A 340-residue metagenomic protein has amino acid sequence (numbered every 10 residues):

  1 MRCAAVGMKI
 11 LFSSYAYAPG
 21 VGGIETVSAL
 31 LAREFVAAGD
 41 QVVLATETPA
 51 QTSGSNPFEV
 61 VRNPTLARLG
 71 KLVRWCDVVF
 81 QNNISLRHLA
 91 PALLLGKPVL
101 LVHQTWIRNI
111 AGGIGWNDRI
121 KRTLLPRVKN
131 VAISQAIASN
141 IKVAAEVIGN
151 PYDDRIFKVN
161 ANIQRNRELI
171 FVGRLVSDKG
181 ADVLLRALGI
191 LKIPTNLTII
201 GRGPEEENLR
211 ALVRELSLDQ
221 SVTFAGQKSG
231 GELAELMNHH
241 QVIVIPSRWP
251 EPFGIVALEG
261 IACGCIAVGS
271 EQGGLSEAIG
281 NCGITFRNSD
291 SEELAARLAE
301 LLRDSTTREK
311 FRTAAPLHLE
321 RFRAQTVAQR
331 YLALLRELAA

Functional and structural regions predicted by a protein language model:
T26, L30, R167, F171-I190 (+2 more regions): A conserved mid-protein helix/loop that constitutes part of the nucleotide-sugar donor-binding site
V73, Q227-K228, E235-H240: Short alpha-helical donor nucleotide-sugar binding micro-motif in glycosyltransferases
Q81-R87, H103-W106: Short His-centered aromatic/hydrophobic patch
A136, P151: Carbohydrate-associated surface elements
R210-K228: Nucleotide-activated donor-binding/catalytic signature segment of Leloir-type glycosyltransferases, i.e., the conserved
I266-G269: Short hydrophobic beta-strand element within catalytic cores of glycosyltransferases and related nucleotide-activated
Q272-T285: Short acidic/histidine- and often glycine-rich active-site loop of Leloir-type glycosyltransferases that engages
I284-E292, E300-T306: Conserved acidic donor-binding segment of nucleotide-sugar-dependent glycosyltransferases
